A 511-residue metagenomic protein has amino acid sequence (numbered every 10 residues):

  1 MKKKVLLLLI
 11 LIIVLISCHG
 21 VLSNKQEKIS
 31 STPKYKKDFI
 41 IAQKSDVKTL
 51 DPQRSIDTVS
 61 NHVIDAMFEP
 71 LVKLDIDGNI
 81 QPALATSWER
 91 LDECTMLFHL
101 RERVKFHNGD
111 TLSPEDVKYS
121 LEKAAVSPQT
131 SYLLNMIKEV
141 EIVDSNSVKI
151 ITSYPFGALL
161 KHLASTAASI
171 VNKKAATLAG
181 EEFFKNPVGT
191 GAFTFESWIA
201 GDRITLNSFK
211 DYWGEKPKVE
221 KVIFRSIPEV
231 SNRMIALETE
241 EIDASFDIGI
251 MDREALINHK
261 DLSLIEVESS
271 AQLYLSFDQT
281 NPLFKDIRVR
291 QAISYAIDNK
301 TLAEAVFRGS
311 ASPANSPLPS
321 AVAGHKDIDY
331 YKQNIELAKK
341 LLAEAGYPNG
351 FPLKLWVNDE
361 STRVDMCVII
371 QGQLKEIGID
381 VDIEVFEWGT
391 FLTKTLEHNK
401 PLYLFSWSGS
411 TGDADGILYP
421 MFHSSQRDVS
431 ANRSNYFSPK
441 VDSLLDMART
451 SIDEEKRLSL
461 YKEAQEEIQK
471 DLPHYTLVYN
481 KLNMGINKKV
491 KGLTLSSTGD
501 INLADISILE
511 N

Functional and structural regions predicted by a protein language model:
A42-D92, E122, L134, V188: N-terminal lobe/hinge region of extracytoplasmic solute-binding protein
S45-N61, L84, D110, Y154 (+4 more regions): A structural "hinge/loop" feature
D75, N79, A164-P217, K221 (+3 more regions): Gly/Pro-rich hinge or "lid" segments in bacterial periplasmic/extracellular proteins
T86-S127, V143, K149, A236 (+1 more regions): Aromatic- and charge-enriched surface segment that lines or borders ligand/interaction sites
E89, Y132-A175: Surface-exposed binding/hinge segments that line and control ligand-binding clefts or catalytic entry sites
S113-S120, S145-K149, G191-A192, V219-K221 (+4 more regions): Alpha-helical secondary-structure segments
I199, A296-G324, S361-Q371, K394-N511: Detector for C-terminal structural segments
F209-A255, D380: Ligand-site clamp/hinge motif
